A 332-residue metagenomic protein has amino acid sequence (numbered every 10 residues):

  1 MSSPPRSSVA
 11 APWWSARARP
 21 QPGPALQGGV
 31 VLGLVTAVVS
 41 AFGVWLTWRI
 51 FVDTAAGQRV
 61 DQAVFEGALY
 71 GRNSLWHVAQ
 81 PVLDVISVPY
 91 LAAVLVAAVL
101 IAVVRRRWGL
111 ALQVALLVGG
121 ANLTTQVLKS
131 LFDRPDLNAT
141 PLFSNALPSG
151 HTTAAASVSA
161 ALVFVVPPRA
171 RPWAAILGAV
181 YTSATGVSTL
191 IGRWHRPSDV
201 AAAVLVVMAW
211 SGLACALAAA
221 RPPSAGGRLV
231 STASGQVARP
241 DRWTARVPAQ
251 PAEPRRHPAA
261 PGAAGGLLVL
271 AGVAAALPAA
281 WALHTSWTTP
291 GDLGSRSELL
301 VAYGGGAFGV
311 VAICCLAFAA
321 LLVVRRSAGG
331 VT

Functional and structural regions predicted by a protein language model:
M1-P89, K129-A139, L283, T288-G291 (+2 more regions): N-terminal transmembrane-helix/juxtamembrane module of multi-pass inner/ER membrane proteins
P12-G28, I50, A98-L112, R134-L137 (+4 more regions): Cytoplasmic membrane-interface segments at the C-terminal ends of transmembrane helices
V31-V44, L117-A121, L268-L277: Alpha-helical transmembrane segments
G33, A111-L116, A175-L177, V200-A201: Hydrophobic alpha-helical transmembrane segments
V38, A115-V127, L205, A209 (+1 more regions): Hydrophobic, lipid-facing residues on alpha-helical transmembrane segments of integral membrane proteins
L83-R106: Hydrophobic alpha-helical transmembrane segments
G109-T140: Hydrophobic alpha-helical transmembrane segments of integral membrane proteins
A139-G294, E298-G306: Membrane-embedded catalytic cores of phosphoryl/pyrophosphoryl-handling enzymes
